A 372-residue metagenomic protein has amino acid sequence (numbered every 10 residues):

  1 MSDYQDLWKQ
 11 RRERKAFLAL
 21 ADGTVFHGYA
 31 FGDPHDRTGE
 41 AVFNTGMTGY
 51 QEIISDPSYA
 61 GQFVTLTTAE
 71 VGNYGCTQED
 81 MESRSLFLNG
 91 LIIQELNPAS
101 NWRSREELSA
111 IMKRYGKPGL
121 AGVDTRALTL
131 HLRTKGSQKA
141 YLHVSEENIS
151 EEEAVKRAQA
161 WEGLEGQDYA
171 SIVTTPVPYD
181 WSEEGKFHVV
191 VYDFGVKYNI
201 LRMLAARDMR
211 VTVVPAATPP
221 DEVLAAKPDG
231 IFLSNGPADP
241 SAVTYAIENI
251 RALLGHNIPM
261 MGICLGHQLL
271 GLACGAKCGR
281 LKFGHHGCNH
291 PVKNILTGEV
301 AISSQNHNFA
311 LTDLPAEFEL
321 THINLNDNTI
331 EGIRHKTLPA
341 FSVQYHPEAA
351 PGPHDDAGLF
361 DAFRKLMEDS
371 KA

Functional and structural regions predicted by a protein language model:
S2-D221, A225-A226, P240, A350-G352 (+1 more regions): RNA-binding accessory domains that recognize and position tRNA/RNA substrates
F17-L18, P291-K293, T321, G332: Residue-level detector of beta-strand face positions
A30-F31, A69, N306, H335 (+1 more regions): Residue-level structural signal for beta-strand termini and adjacent loop
L96, G236, L338, E348: Flexible loop residues that form catalytic and substrate-binding hotspots at small-molecule/glycan-binding clefts
P118, H188, P259-M261, K277 (+1 more regions): Proline-centered loop/turn at the N-terminus of a beta-strand
H188-Y192, S303-S304, F341-Y345: Active-site-proximal beta-strand elements of phosphoester/diester hydrolases
D229-G230, S234-N308, G352-S370: Cysteine-nucleophile active-site neighborhood
G298-L338: Catalytic beta-strand/loop cores that center a nucleophilic Ser/Cys/Thr and support acyl-enzyme chemistry
